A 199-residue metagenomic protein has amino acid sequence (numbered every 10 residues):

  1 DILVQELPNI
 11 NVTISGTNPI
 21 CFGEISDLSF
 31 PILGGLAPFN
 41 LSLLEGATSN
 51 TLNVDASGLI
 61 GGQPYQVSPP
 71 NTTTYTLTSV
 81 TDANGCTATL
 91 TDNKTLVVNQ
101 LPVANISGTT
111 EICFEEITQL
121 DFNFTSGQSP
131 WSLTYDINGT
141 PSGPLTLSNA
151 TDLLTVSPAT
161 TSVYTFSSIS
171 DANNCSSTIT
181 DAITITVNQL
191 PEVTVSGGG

Functional and structural regions predicted by a protein language model:
D1-G199: Proline- and Ser/Thr-rich low-complexity, intrinsically disordered segments
